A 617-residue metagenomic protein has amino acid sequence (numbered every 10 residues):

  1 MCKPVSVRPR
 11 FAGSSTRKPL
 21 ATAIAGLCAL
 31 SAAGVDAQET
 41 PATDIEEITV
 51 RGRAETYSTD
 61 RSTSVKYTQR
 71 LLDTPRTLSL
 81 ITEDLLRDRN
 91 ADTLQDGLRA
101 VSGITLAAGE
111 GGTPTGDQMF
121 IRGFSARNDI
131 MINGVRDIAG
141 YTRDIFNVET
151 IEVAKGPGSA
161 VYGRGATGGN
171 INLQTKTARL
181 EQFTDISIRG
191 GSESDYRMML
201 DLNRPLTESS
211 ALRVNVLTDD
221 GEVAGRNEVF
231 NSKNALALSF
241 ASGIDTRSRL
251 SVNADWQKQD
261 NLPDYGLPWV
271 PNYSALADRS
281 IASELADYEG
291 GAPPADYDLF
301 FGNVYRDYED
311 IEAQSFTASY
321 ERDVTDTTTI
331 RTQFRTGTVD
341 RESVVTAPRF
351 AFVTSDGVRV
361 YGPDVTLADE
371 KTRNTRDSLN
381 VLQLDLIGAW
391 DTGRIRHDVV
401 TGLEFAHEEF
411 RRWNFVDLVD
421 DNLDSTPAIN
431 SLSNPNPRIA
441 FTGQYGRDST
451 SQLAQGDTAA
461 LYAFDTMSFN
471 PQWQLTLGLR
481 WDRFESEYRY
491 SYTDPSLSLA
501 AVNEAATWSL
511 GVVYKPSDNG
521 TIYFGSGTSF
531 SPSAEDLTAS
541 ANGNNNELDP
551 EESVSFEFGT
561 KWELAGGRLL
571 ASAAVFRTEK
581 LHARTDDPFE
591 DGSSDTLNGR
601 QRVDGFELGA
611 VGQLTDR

Functional and structural regions predicted by a protein language model:
A29, D44-E181, F558: Acidic, small-polar-rich N-terminal luminal/periplasmic segments of exported/outer-membrane proteins
F146-E149, A160-L238, I244-R249, Q314 (+1 more regions): Outer-membrane beta-barrel translocator/receptor signature
I188-S194, T218-E222, W256-D260, T336-E342 (+7 more regions): Transmembrane beta-strands of outer-membrane beta-barrel pores
L200-R204, L238-S242, A318-R322, L382-G388 (+4 more regions): Residues on the lipid-exposed face of transmembrane beta-strands in outer-membrane beta-barrel proteins
S209-L212, R247-L250, T327-I330, R394 (+4 more regions): Repeated loop/turn-to-beta-strand initiation elements of outer-membrane beta-barrel proteins
G221-A224, L236-D323, R341-D377, L423-T450 (+3 more regions): Acidic/polar loop-and-plug regions of large Gram-negative outer-membrane beta-barrel proteins
E321-D323, T329-R335, V339-V345, I522 (+1 more regions): Membrane-embedded beta-barrel scaffold of Gram-negative outer-membrane proteins
D340, R396, V400-S517, G543: Signature of Gram-negative outer-membrane beta-barrel scaffolds
